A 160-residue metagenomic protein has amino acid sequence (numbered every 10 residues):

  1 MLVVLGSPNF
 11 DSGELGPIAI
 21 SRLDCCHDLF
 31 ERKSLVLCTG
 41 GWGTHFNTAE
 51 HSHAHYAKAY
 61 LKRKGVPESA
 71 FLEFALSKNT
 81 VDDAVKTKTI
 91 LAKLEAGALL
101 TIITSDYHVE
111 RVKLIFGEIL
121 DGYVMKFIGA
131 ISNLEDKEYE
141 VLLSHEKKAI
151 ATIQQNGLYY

Functional and structural regions predicted by a protein language model:
M1-S144, K148: A structural signal for short, hydrophobic/glycine-enriched beta-strand patches
L143-Y160: A polyampholytic, Gly/Pro-enriched intrinsically disordered region
